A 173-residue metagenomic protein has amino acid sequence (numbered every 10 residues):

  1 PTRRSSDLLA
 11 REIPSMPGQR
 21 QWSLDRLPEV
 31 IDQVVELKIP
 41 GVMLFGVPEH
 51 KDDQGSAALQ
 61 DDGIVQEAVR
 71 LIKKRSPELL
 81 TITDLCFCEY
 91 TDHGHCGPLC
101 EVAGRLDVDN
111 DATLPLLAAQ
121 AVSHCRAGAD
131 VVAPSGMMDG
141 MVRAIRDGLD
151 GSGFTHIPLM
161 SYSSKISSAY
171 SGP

Functional and structural regions predicted by a protein language model:
T2-S5: Short, small-residue-biased leader/transition segments that mark boundaries at the very start of proteins
D7-P173: Alpha/beta enzyme core
